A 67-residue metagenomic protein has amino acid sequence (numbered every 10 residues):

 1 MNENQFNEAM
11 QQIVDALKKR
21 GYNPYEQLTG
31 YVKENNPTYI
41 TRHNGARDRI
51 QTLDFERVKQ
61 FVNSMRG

Functional and structural regions predicted by a protein language model:
M1-G67: Intrinsically disordered, low-complexity, basic-enriched segments
